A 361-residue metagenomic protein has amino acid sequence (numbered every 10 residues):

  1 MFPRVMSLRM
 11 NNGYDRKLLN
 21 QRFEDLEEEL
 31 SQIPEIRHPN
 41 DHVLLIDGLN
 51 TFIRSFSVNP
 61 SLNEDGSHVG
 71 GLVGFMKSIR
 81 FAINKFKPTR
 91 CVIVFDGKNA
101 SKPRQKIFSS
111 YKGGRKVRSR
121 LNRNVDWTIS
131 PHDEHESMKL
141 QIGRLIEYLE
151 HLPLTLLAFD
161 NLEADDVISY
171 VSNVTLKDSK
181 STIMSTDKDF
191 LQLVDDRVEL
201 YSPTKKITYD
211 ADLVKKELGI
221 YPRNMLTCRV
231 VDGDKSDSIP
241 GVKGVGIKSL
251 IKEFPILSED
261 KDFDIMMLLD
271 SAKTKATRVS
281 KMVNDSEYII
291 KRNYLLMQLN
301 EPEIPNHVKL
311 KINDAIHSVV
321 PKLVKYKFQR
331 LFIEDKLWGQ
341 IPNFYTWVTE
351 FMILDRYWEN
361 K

Functional and structural regions predicted by a protein language model:
F2-H38, L295, L299-K361: Low-complexity, acidic/Ser/Thr- and charged residue-rich accessory regions of DNA metabolism proteins
N12-D25, L30, E35-S181, F190-T208 (+2 more regions): Noncatalytic, basic helical substrate-engagement surface that gates or grips nucleic-acid strands
L44, M184, V230, S238-G244: Short conserved micro-motifs on helix faces and helix-strand junctions that flank and scaffold key functional residues
E136-G143, G219, E287-I290: Alpha-helix N-cap/helix-start motif at coil-to-helix transitions, marked by capping-box chemistry
L154, I220, L337-W338: Short aromatic/hydrophobic-glycine micro-motifs
T208-D234: A short, charged helix-loop
N224, K235-N306, F328-Q329, W338-Y345: Accessory alpha-helical DNA-binding modules that contact the DNA backbone or grooves
